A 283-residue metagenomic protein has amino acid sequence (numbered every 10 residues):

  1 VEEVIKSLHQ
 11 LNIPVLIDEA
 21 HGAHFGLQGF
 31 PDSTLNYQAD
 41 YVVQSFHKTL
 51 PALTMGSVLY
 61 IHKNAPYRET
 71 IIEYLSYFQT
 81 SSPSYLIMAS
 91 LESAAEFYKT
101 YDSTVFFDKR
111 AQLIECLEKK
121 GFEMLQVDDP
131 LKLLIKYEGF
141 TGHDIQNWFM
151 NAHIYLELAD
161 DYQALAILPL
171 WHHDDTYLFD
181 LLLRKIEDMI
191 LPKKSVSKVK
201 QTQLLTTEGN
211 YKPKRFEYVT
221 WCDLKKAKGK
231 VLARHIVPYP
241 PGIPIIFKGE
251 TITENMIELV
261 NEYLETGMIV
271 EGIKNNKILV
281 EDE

Functional and structural regions predicted by a protein language model:
V1-G121: Conserved PLP-enzyme active-site core in the AAT-like
Q10, D282-E283: Short, Lys/Arg-enriched, disordered terminal segments
A23-L27, L50-A52, L165, H173-D175 (+1 more regions): Flexible loop/turn segments at secondary-structure boundaries
P51-L53, Y85, V127-D129, D160 (+1 more regions): A short, structural micro-pattern
E118-K248, E254-N255, L259-I269: Conserved C-terminal alpha-helix-loop-beta "cap" of PLP-dependent enzymes that closes/shapes the active-site mouth
I273-D282: Terminal helix/beta-alpha structural elements that buttress the NAD(P)+-binding lobe
